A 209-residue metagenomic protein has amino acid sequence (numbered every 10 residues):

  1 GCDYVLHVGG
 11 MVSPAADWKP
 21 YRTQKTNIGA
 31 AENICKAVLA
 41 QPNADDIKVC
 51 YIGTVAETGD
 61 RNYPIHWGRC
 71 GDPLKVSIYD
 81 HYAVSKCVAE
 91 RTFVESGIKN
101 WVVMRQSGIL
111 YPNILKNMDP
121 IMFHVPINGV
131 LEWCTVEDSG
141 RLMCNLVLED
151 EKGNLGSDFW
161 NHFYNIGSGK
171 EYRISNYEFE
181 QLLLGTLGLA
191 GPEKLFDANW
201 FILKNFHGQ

Functional and structural regions predicted by a protein language model:
G1-T26: NAD(P)H-binding glycine-rich loop region in Rossmannoid oxidoreductase-like domains and their noncatalytic homologs
H7, K48-G53, V102-G108, E132 (+1 more regions): Structural signature of the Rossmann-like NAD(P)-dependent dehydrogenase/reductase core
H7, M11, E32-Y79: Conserved Rossmann-fold NAD(P)-dependent oxidoreductase catalytic core, especially the SDR/UDP-sugar
A15-R22, D60-P64, I114-L115: Conserved catalytic-core motifs of eukaryotic protein kinase domains, centered on the activation segment
Q24-A31, C35-V38, C50, S85-K86 (+1 more regions): Short alpha-helix in the Rossmann-fold core of NAD(P)-dependent oxidoreductases
G53, A89-N113: Conserved beta-loop-beta element that borders a ligand/cofactor-binding pocket
V84, V125-K152: Substrate-positioning beta->alpha
L142-G208: Mid/C-terminal beta-alpha module of Rossmann-like enzyme folds, strongest in SDR-family dehydrogenases/epimerases
